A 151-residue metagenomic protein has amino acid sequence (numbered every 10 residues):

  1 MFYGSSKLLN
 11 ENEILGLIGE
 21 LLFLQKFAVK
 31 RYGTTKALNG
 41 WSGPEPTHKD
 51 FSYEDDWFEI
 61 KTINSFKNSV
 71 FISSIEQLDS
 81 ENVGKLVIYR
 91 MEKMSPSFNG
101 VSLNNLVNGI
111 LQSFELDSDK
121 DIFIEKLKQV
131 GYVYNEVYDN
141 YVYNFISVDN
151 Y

Functional and structural regions predicted by a protein language model:
M1-P46, I63-Y151: Nucleic-acid endonuclease domains
F27, F51-N64: Conserved catalytic cores of phosphodiester-cleaving nucleases, focusing on short active-site segments
